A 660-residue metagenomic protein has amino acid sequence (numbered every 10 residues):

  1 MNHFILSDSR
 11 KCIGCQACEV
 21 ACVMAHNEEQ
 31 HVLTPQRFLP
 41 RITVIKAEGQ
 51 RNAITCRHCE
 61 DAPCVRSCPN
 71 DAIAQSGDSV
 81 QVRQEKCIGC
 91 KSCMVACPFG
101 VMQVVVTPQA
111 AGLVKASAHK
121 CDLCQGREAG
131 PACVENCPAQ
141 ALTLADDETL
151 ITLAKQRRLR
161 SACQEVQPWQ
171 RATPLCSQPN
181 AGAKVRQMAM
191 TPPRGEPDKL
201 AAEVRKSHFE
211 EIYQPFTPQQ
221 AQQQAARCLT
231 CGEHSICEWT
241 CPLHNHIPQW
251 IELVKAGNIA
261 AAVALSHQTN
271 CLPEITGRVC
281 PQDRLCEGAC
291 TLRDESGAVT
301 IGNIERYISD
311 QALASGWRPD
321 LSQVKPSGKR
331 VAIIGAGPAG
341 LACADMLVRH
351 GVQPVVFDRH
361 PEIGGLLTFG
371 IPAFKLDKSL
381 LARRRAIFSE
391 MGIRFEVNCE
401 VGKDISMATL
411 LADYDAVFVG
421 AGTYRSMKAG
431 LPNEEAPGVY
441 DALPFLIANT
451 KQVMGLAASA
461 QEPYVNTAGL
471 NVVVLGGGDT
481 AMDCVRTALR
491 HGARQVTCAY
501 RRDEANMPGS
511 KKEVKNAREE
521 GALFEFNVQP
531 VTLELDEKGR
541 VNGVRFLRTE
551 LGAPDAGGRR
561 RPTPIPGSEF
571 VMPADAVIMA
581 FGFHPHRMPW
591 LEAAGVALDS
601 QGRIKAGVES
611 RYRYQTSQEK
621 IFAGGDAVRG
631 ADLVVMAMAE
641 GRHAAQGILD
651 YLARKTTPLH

Functional and structural regions predicted by a protein language model:
N2, E28-R66, Q84-K86, M94-V204 (+10 more regions): Flanking helices and flexible, charged tails adjoining ferredoxin-like Fe-S electron-transfer domains in multi-subunit
I5-A25, E48-D71, Q81-G100, K115-N136 (+5 more regions): Cysteine-centered iron-sulfur cluster-binding motifs in ferredoxin-type domains/subunits of redox enzymes
P192-D198, A202-Q214, H244-A256, S266-H267 (+9 more regions): Beta1-alpha1 glycine-rich phosphate/pyrophosphate-binding loop at the start of Rossmann-like nucleotide-binding domains
W250, I275-T276, R284-I334, H350 (+3 more regions): FAD-binding core/adjacent interface of flavoenzyme oxidoreductases
A261, K325, R330-I334, A382-L431 (+5 more regions): Feature captures the FAD/FMN-dependent oxidoreductase FAD-binding
G335-P338, G477-G478, D626: Glycine-rich Rossmann-fold phosphate-binding loop(s) that bind the pyrophosphate of adenine dinucleotide cofactors
E435-G469, P554-A631: FAD-site-proximal beta/loop scaffold in flavoenzymes
C484, A627-L652: A conserved FAD-binding loop/helix module that cradles the flavin
